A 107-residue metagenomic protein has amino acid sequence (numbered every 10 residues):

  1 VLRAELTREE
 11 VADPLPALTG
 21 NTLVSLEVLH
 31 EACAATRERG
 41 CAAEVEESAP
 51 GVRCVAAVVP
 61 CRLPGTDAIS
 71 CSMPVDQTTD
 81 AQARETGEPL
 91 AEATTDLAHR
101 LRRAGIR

Functional and structural regions predicted by a protein language model:
V1-S48: Short, solvent-exposed recognition segments
R3, R8, C33, R37-R39 (+5 more regions): Arginine residue identity/basic-tract feature
E44, V55, P74: Short, electropositive, low-hydrophobicity segments enriched in small/polar residues
P50, D67-R107: Juxtadomain coupling helices with adjacent low-complexity linkers
P50-V58: A short beta-strand signature within small-molecule sensing/ligand-binding domains used in signal transduction
A57-V59, D96-L97: Short alpha-helical scaffold segments that flank and stabilize functional sites
V59-I69: Short hydrophobic/glycine-rich mini-motifs in sensory/regulatory modules that couple input to downstream signaling
